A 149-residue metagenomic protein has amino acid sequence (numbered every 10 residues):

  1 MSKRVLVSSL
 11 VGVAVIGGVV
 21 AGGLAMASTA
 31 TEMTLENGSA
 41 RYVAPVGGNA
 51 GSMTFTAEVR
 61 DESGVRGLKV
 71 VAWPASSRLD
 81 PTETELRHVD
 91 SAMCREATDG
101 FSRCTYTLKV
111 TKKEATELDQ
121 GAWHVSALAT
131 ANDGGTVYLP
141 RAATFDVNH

Functional and structural regions predicted by a protein language model:
K3-V7, G17-Y42: C-terminal region of N-terminal signal peptides and the immediate post-cleavage residues of exported proteins
Y42-G51: Short, solvent-exposed loop/linker segments at the N-terminal edge of repeated beta-sheet extracellular domains
A50, V65, F101-R103, Q120-H124: Extracellular Ig-like/FN3 beta-sandwich strand-entry sites
F55-G64, P74-S76, A131: Extracellular acidic, Ser/Thr/Pro-rich low-complexity tracts
K69-W73: Beta-strand signatures of extracellular beta-sandwich domains
A75-L86: Short aromatic-acidic-glycine turn motif
E96-K113: Aromatic sugar-binding surface patches on proteins that engage polysaccharides or sugar-phosphate polymers
E117-G135, L139-R141: Internal, hydrophobic beta-strand segments that form the core of beta-sheet-rich folds
